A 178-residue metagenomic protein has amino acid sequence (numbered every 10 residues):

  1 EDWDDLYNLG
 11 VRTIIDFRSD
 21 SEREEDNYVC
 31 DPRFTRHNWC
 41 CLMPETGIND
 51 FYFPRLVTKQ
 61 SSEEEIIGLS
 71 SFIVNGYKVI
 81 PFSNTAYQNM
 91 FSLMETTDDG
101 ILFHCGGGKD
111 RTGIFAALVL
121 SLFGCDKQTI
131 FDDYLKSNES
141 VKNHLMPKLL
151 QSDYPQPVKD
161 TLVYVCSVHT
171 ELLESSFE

Functional and structural regions predicted by a protein language model:
E1-L102, F115-E178: Cys-dependent protein tyrosine phosphatase-like superfamily
G107, R111-T112: Ser/Thr-glycine-rich phosphate-binding loops at phosphate-binding pockets of nucleotides, nucleotide cofactors
